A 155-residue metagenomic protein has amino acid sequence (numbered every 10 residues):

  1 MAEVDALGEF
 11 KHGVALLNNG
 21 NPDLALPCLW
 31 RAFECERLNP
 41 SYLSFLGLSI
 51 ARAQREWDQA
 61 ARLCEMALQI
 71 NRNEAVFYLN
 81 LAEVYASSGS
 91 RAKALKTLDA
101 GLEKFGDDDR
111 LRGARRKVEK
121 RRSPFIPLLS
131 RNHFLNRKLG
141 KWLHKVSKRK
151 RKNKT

Functional and structural regions predicted by a protein language model:
M1-K11, A15-N18, Q69, E103 (+1 more regions): Intrinsically disordered, low-complexity, charge-biased linker/tail regions
F10-K11, S41-F45, V76-N80, K96 (+1 more regions): Alpha-solenoid helical repeat scaffolds
K11-N18, P27-V76: Alpha-helical adaptor scaffolds
N19-C28, A53-M66, S88-A100, F125-L129: Structural signature of tandem alpha-helical TPR/SEL1-like repeats, specifically the intra-repeat loop/turn
W30, L48, A82-E83, L98-L102: Amphipathic alpha-helical segments within well-ordered protein domains
G47-L48, C64, D99-G101, R115-K117: Short, structured secondary-structure boundary patches
A67-A92: Mid-chain, well-packed structural core segment of small domains
